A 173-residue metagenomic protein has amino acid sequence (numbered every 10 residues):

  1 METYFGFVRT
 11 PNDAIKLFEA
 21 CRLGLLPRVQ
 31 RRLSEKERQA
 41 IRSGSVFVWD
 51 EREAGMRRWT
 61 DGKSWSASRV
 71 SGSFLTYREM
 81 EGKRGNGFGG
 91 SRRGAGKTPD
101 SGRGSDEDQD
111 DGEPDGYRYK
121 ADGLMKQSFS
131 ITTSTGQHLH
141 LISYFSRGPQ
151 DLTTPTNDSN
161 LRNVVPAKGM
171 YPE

Functional and structural regions predicted by a protein language model:
M1-E173: Eukaryotic phosphoinositide-binding membrane-targeting regions
